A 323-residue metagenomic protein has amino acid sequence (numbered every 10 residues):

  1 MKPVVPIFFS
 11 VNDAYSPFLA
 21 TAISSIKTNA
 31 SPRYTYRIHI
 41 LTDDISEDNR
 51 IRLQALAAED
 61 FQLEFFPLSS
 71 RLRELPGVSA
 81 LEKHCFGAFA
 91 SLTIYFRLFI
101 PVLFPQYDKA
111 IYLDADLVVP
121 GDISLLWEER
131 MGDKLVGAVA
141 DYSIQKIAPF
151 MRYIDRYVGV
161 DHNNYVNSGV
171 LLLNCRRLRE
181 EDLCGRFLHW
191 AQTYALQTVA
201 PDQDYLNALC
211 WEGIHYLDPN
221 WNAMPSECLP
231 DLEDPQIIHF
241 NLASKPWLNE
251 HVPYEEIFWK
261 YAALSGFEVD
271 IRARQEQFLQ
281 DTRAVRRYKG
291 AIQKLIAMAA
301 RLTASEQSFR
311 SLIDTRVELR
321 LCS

Functional and structural regions predicted by a protein language model:
M1-V11, F18-A22, L173-S323: A glycosyltransferase accessory/donor-loop signature
S25-Y34: Short, acidic, metal-binding catalytic loop of nucleotide-sugar glycosyltransferases
Y36-D44, A138-A140: Short internal beta-strands
D44-I51, K146-I147: Short, charged/polar "capping" segments at the starts of alpha-helices and the immediately preceding loops
L56-L103: Active-site-proximal specificity loops/subdomain of glycosyltransferases
R71-R73, T93-K146, L172-L173, E180: GT-A fold catalytic core of metal-dependent nucleotide-sugar glycosyltransferases, centered on the diacidic
L75-G87, M151-I154, D231-Q236: Short, surface-exposed amphipathic charged segments that create phosphate/polyanion-binding patches used for binding
A88-A90, G159-N163, A195-Q197, L229: Short Gly/Pro-enriched turn/cap motifs at secondary-structure boundaries
